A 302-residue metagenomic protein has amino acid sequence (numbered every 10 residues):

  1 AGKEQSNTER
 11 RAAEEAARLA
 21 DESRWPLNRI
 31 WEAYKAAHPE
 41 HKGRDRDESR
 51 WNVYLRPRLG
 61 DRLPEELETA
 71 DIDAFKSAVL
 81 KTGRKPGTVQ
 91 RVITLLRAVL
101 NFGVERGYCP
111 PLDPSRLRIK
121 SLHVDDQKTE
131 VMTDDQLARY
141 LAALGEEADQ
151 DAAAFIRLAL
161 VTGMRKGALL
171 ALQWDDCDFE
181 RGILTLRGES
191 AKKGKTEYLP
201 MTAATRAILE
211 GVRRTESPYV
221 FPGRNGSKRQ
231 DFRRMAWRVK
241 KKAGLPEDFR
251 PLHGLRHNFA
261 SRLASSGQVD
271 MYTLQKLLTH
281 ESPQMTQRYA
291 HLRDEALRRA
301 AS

Functional and structural regions predicted by a protein language model:
A1-E66, A70: N-terminal DNA-binding module of tyrosine recombinases/phage integrases
N28, E40-P57, T69-D73, K85-F102 (+3 more regions): Non-catalytic DNA-binding core/recognition domains of DNA-processing enzymes
T82, P86-L95, G103-E105, C109-K166 (+5 more regions): Basic, Lys/Arg- and aromatic-enriched nucleic-acid-binding interface segment
G87, E105, R157, V161-A168 (+3 more regions): C-terminal catalytic core of tyrosine-transesterase DNA break-rejoin enzymes
S115, R139-A143, E197-P200, A207-G211 (+1 more regions): DNA/chromatin major-groove-contacting recognition/catalytic segments
H123, V131, L186-G194, R206 (+1 more regions): Catalytic-site neighborhood detector that most strongly recognizes the C-terminal catalytic loop/helix of tyrosine
D135-A138, R181, S190, P200-E247 (+1 more regions): Active-site/catalytic core of tyrosine-dependent DNA strand-transfer enzymes
D176-I183, E247-F249, Q268-R288, E295 (+1 more regions): Short, polar N-cap/turn motifs at the start of nucleic acid-interacting alpha helices
